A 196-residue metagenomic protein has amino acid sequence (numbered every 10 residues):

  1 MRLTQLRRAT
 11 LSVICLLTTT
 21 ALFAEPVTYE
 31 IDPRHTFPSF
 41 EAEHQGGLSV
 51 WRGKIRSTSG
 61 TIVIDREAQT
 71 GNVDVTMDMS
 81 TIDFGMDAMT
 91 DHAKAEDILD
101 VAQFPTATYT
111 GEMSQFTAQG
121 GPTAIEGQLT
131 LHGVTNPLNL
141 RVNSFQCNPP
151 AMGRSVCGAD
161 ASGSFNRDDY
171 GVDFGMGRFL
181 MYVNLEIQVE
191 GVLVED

Functional and structural regions predicted by a protein language model:
R2-L11: Bacterial N-terminal signal peptides that target proteins for export
L3, F23-A24: Hydrophobic membrane-targeting and insertion signals
A24-D196: Low-complexity, acidic/polar, glycine-enriched regions of mature
